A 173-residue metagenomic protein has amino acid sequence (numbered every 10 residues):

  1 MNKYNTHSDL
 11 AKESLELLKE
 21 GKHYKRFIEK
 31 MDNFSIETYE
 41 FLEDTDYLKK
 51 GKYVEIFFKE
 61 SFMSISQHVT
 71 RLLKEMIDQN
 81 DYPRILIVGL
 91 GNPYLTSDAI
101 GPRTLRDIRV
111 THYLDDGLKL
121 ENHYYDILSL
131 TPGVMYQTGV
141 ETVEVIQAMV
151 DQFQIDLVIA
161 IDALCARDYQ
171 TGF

Functional and structural regions predicted by a protein language model:
M1-G51: N-terminal amphipathic/basic leader segments beginning at the initiator methionine
L42-I77: An N-terminal, well-structured beta->alpha segment
E55-F57, R84-L95, S129-G133: Short glycine-rich or small-residue beta-strand-to-loop segments that form or flank ligand, phosphate, metal/Fe-S
T70, Q137-A148: Active-site glycine-rich loop that binds ribose-phosphate moieties when present
L90-A99, Y136, A163-R167: Gly/Ser/Thr-rich loops at beta-strand to alpha-helix junctions that form or flank small-molecule/cofactor-binding
S97-L105, D168-F173: Short Gly/Thr/Asp-enriched flexible loops that form oxyanion-binding sites at enzyme active sites
D116-G133: Short helix-loop-beta-strand segments that form the rim/entrance of peptidase-like active sites
V143-F173: Glycine-rich phosphate-binding loop
